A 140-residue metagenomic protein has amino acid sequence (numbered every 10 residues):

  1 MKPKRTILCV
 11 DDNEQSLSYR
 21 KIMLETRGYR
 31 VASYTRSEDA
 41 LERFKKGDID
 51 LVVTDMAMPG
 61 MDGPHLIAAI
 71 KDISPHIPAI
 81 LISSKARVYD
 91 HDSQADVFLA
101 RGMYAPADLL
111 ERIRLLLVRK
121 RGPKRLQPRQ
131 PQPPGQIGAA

Functional and structural regions predicted by a protein language model:
M1-T6, A107-A140: Non-catalytic signal-transmission and effector/linker regions of two-component phosphorelay proteins
E14-A32: Two-component/phosphorelay signaling modules centered on CheY-like receiver
S33-L51: Acidic, metal-coordinating helix/loop segments flanking the phosphotransfer/catalytic sites of two-component signaling
T35-R36, D62-H65: Acidic catalytic/metal-coordinating carboxylates
E42, P64-H76: Short amphipathic alpha-helix used as the core "switch/output" element in two-component signaling
D55: Active-site residues of response regulator receiver
M58: Receiver (REC) domain active-site loop signature in two-component systems and cognate sites in sensor histidine kinases
